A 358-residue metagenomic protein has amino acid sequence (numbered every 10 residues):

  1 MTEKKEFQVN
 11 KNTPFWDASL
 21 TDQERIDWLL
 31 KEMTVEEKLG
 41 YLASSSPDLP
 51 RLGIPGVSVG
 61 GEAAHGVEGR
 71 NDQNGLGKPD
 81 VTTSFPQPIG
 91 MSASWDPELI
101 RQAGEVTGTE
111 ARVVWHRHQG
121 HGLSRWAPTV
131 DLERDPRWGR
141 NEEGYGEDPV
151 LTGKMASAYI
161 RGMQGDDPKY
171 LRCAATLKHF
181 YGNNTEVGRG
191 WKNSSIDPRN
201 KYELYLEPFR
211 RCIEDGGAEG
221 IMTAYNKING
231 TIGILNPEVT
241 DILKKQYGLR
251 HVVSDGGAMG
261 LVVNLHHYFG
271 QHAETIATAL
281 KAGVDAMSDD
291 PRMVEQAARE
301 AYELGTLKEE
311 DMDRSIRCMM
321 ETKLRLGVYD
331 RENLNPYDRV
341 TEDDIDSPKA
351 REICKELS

Functional and structural regions predicted by a protein language model:
M1-S358: Glycoside hydrolase catalytic-domain context in secreted enzymes
